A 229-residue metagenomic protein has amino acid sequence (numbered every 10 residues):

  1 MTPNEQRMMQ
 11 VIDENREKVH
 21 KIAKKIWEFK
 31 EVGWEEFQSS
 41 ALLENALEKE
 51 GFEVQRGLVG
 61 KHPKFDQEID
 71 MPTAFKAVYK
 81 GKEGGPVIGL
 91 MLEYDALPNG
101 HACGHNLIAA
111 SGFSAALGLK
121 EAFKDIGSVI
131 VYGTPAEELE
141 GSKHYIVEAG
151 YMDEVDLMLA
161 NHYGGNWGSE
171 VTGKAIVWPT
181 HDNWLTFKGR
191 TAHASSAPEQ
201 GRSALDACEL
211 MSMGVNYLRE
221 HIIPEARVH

Functional and structural regions predicted by a protein language model:
T2-I126: Acidic/His- and Gly-rich active-site-bordering loop/insert found across diverse amide/peptide-bond hydrolases
F65-D66, A74-K76, D95-G100, N106-L107 (+3 more regions): Histidine/acidic-residue-rich, glycine-tolerant segments that coordinate divalent metal ions
